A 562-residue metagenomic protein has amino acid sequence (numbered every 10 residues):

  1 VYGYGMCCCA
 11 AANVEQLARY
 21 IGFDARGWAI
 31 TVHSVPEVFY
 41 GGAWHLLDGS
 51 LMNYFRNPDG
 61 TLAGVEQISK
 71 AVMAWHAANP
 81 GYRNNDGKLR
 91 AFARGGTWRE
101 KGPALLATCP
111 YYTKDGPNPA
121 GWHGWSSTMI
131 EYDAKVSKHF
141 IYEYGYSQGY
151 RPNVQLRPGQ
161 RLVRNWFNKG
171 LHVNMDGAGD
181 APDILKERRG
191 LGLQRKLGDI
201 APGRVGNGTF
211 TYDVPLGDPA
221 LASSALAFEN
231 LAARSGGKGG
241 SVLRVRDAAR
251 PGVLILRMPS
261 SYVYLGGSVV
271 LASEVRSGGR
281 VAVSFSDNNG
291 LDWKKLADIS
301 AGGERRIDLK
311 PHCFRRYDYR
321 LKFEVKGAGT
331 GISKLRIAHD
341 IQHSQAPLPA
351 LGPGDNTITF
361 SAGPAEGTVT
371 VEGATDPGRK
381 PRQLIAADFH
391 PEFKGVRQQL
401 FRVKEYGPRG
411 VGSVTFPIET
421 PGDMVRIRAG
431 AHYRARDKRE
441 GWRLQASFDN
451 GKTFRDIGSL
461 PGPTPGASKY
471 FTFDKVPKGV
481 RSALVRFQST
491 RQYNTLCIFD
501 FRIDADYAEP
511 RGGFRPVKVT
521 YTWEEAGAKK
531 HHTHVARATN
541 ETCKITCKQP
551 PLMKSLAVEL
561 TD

Functional and structural regions predicted by a protein language model:
V1-G41: Active-site neighborhood of thiol-dependent amide/isopeptide-bond enzymes
G41-D218, A365-T370: His-Asp-centered catalytic microenvironments across diverse enzyme cores, prominently the transglutaminase-like
F210-K238, G373-R397: Extracellular glycan-recognition surfaces and repeat-rich motifs
G236-Y264, Q398-R426, M553-L560: Short beta-strands within extracellular/lumenal beta-sheet-rich domains
P259-S260, R280, D287, K294-A338 (+4 more regions): Beta-sandwich interaction modules
V263-R276, D423-R436: A short beta-strand element within beta-rich, extracytoplasmic domains of secreted/secretory-pathway proteins
G267, K326-R379, I427, S489-D562: Exposed low-complexity, polar/acidic, P/S/T/G-rich flexible segments that act as propeptides, protease-susceptible
S284-G290, L444-G451: Conserved Ser/Thr-centered positions that define the repeating blades of beta-propeller domains
